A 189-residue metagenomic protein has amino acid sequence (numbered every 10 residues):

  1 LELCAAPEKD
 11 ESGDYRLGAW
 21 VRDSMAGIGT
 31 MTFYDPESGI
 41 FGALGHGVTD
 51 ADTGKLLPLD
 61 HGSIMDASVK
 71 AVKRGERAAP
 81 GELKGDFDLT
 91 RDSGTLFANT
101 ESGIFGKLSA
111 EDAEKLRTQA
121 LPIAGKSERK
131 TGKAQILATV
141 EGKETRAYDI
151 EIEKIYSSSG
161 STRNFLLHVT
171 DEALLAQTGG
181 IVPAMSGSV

Functional and structural regions predicted by a protein language model:
L1-Q177: Serine endopeptidase catalytic core focused on the charge-relay Asp
T178-V189: Catalytic nucleophile loop of clan PA
